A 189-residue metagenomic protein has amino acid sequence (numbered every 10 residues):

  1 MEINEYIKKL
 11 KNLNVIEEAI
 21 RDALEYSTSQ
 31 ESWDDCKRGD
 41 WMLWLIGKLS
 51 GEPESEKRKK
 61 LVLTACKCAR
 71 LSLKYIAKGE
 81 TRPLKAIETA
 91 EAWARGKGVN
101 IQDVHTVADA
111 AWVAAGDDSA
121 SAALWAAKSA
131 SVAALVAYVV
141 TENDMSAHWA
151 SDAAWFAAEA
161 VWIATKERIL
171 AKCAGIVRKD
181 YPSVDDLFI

Functional and structural regions predicted by a protein language model:
M1-I189: Short, glycine-biased loop/turn motifs at secondary-structure junctions and in low-complexity Ser/Thr/Pro-rich termini
